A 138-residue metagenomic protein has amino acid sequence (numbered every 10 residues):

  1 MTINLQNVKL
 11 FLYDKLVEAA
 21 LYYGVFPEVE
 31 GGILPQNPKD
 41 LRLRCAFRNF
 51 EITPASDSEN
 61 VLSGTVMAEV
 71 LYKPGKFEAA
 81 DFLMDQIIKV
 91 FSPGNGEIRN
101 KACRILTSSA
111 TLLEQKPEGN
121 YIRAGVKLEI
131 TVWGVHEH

Functional and structural regions predicted by a protein language model:
M1-S58, E78, K89, G94-R99 (+1 more regions): Small/polar-rich, solvent-exposed N-terminal microdomains that initiate assembly or binding
A46-I52, S109-T111, E129-T131: Generic short beta-strand segments
E59-N60, D81-D85: "Short basic amphipathic alpha-helical interaction patches in structured regions
E59-P74, I122-W133: Oligomerization/assembly interface segments of phage tail-like spikes and tubes
G75-D81: Short, conserved charged micro-motifs
N100-A110: A short, amphipathic edge element
A110-Y121: Individual transmembrane alpha-helices with interfacial aromatic-anchor signatures
